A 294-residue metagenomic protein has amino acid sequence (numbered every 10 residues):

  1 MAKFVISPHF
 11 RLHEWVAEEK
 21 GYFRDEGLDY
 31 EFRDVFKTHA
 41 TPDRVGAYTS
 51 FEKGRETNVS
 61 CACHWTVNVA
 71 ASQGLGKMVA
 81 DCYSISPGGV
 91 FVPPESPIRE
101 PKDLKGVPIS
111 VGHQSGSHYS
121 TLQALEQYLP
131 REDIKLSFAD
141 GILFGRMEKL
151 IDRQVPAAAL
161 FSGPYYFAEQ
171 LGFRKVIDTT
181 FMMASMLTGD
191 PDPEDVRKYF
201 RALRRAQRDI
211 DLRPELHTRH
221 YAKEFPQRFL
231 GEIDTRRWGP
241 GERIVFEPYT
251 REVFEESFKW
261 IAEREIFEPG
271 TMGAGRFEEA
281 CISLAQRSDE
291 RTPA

Functional and structural regions predicted by a protein language model:
M1-R131, P156, K175-T179: Short, glycine-/small- and polar/acidic-enriched structural segments that line small-molecule recognition paths
T38, V67, Y165, M183 (+1 more regions): Positions that flank functional sites
E95-R99, E126, D133, D190-R197 (+3 more regions): Proline/Glycine/Serine-rich low-complexity intrinsically disordered segments that serve as flexible stalks/linkers
G112, S137-G141: Structural motif
I142-E224: Pocket-lining segment of extracytoplasmic ligand-binding domains
E194-E268: Secondary-structure end/capping motifs
A262-A294: Conserved C-terminal helix/tail region of periplasmic/extracytoplasmic solute-binding proteins
